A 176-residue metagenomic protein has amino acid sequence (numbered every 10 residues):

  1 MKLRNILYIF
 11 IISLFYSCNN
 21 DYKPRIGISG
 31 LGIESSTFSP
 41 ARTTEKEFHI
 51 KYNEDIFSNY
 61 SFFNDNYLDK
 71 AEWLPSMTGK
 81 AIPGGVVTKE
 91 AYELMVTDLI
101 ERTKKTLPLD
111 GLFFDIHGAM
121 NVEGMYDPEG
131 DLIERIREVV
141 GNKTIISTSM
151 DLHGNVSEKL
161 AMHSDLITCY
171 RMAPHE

Functional and structural regions predicted by a protein language model:
M1-K2: N-terminal secretory signal peptides that target proteins for export/translocation
N5-L14: Sec-dependent N-terminal signal peptides
D21-D69: N-terminal amphipathic/basic leader segments beginning at the initiator methionine
D21-Y22, L68, E101-D110: Glycine-rich phosphate/diphosphate-binding loops that line cofactor/substrate pockets in enzymes
G27, G32-E34, K89-V96, K104-E176: Active-site histidine-anchored catalytic micro-motif
E47-Y52, M77-V86, H117-G118: Glycine-/proline-rich flexible loop or hinge segments
S61-N64, L68-P83, V87-R102: Low-complexity, highly charged intrinsically disordered N-terminal segments that act as targeting/localization
